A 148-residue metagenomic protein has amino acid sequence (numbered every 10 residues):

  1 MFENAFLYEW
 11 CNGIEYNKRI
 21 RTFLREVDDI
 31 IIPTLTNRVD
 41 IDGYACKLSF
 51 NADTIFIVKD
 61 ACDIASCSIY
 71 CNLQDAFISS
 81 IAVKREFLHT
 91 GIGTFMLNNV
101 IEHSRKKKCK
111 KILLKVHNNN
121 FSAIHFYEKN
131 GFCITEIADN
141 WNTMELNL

Functional and structural regions predicted by a protein language model:
F2-S80, K84-E86, L97-N99, H103 (+1 more regions): Acetyl-CoA-dependent GNAT
K59-D60, L146-L148: Active-site beta-strand termini and strand-to-loop segments that position acidic
K84-E86, T90, N118-N119: Active-site acidic-Proline motif in GNAT/NAT acetyltransferases
T94, N118-E136: Conserved active-site alpha-helix within GNAT-family acetyltransferase domains
S104-K115: Conserved GNAT acetyl-CoA-binding A-motif
L114-I124, N140-E145: Conserved beta-strand-loop-alpha-helix junction that forms the acyl-donor binding cleft
